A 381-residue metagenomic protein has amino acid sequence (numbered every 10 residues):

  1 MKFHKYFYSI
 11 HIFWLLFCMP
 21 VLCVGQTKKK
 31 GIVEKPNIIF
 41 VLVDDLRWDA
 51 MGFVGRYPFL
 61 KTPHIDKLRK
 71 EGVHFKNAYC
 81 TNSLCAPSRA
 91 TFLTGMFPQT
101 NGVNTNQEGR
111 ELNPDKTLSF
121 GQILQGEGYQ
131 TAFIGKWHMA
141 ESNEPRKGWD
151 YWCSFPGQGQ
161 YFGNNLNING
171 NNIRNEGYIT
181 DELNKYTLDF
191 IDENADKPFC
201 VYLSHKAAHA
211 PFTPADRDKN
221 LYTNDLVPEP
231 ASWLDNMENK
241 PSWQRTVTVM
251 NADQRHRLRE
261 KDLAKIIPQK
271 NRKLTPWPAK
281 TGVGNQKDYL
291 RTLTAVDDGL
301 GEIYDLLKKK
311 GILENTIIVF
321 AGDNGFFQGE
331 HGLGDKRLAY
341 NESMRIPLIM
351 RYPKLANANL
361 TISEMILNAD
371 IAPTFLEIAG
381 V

Functional and structural regions predicted by a protein language model:
K2-F7, V24-V381: Formylglycine-dependent sulfatase
I10-V21: Bacterial N-terminal signal peptides
